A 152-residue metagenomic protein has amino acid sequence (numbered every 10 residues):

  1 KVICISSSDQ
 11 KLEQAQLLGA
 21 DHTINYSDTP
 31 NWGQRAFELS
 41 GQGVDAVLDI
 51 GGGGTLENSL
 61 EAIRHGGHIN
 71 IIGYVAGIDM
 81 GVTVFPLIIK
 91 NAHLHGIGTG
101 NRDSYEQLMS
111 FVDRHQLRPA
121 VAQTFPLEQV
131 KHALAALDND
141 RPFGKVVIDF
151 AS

Functional and structural regions predicted by a protein language model:
K1-T55: Adenosine-nucleotide cofactor-binding segment
S7-D9, A15-Q16, I50-A120, D149-S152: Glycine-rich phosphate-binding loop and adjacent beta-alpha segment of Rossmann(oid) nucleotide-cofactor-binding
D21-I24, P119-F125: Structural signal for short hydrophobic segments within the conserved structured cores of catalytic domains across
R35-L39, A62, F111, A133-A136: CheY-like receiver
D103, F125-E128: Residue-level signal for the nucleotide or nucleotide-sugar donor/cofactor binding architecture
F125-P126, V146-A151: Short-chain dehydrogenase/reductase
V130-A133, I148: Non-catalytic, hydrophobic alpha-helical segments
N139-G144: Glycine/proline-rich active-site loop of Rossmann-fold NAD(P)-dependent oxidoreductases
